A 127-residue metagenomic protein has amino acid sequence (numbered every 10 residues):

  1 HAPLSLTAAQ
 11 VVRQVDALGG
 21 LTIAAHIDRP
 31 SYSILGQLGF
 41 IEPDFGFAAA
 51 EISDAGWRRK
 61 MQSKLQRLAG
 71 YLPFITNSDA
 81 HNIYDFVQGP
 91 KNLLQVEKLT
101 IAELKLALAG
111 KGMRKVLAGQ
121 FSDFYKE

Functional and structural regions predicted by a protein language model:
H1-A17: Alpha-helix-centered segments that form part of catalytic cores
R13, L21, D28-E127: Charged catalytic cores and adjacent phosphate/nucleic-acid-binding surfaces used for phosphate/nucleic-acid chemistry
